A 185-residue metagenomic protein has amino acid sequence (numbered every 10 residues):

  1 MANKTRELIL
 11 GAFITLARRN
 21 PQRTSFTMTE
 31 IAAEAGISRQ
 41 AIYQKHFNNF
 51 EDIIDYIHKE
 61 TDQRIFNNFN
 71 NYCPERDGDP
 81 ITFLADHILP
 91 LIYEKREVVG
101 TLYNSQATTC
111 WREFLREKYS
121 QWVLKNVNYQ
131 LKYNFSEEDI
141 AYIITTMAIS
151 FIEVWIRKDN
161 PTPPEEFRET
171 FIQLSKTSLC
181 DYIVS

Functional and structural regions predicted by a protein language model:
K4-T29: Short, amphipathic alpha-helix enriched in basic
I9, T29-E34, I42, I92: Append "Primarily bacterial transcriptional regulators
R19-Q22, A41-D55: HTH DNA-binding helix-turn interface
M28, I57-F66: Short, basic, alpha-helical segments at the C-terminal edge of helix-turn-helix-like DNA-binding modules
N70-E97: Hydrophobic alpha-helical connector segments
L89-R116: Amphipathic alpha-helical segments used for helix-helix packing
Q106-L131, E138-T146: Amphipathic alpha-helical packing segments from all-alpha helical-bundle domains
F135-K158, E165-T177: Hydrophobic alpha-helical segments that form the core of small-molecule binding pockets and/or dimer interfaces
